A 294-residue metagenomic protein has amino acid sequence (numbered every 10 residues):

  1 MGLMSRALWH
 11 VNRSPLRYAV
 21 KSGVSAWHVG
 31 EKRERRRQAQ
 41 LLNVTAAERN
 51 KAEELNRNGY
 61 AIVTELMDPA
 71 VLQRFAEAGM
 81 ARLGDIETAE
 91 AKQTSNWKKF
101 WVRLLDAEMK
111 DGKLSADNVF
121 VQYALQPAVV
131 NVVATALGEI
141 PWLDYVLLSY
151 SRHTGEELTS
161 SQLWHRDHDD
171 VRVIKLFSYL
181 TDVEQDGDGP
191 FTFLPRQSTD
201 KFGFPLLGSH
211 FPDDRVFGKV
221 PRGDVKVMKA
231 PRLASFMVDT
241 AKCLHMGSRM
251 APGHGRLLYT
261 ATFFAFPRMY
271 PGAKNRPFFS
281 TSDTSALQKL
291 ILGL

Functional and structural regions predicted by a protein language model:
G2-R13, R17, L206-S209, S235 (+1 more regions): Non-heme Fe(II)/2-oxoglutarate
A7-R57, T64-Q162: Non-heme Fe(II)-dependent double-stranded beta-helix
F100-K110, V225-G247, H254-Y259: Short, active-site-adjacent segments that bind or coordinate small-molecule cofactors and metal centers
E139, H165-D169, L180-G189, Q197-S198: Active-site region of the double-stranded beta-helix
S151-W164, Q185, T240-M246: Conserved short histidine dyad/triad with adjacent acidic residue
Q162-V173, G223, A230, H254: A short beta-loop-beta micro-motif enriched in histidine and acidic residues
D169-D186, K229-A230, T262-A265: Short, conserved beta-strand element in jelly-roll/cupin
E184-C243, R268: Double-stranded beta-helix
